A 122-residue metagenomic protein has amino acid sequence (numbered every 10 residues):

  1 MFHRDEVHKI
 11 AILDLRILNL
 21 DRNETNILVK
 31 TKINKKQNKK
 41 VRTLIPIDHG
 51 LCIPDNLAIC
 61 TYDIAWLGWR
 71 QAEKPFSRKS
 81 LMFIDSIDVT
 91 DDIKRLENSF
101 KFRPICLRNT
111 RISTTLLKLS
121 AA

Functional and structural regions predicted by a protein language model:
M1-A122: ATP-dependent kinase catalytic cores of phosphoinositide-metabolizing enzymes and PI3K-like protein kinases
